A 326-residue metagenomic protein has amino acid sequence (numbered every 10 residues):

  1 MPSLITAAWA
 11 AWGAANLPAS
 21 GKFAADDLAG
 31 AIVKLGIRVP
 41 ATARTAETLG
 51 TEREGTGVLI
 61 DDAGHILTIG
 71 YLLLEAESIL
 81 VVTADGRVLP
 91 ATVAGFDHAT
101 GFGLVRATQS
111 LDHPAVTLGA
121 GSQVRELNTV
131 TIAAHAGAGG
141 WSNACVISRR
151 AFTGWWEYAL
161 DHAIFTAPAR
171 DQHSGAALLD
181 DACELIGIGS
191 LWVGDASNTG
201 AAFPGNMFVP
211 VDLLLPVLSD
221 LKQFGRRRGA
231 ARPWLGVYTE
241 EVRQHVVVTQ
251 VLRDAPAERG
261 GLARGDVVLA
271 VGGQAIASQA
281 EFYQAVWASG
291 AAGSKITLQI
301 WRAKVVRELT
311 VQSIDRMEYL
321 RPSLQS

Functional and structural regions predicted by a protein language model:
M1-A25, H113, I132, L185-V242 (+4 more regions): C-terminal cap/linker of serine protease catalytic domains
W9-W12, P40-T42, E54, L59-W141 (+7 more regions): Conserved active-site neighborhood of the chymotrypsin/trypsin-like protease fold
D27-T48: A short, Trp-centered hydrophobic/proline-enriched beta-strand micro-motif
A31-K34, I66-G70, R125-A136, T166 (+2 more regions): Active-site-proximal beta-strands of protease catalytic cores
G50, P114-D161, G194-T199, V217-A230: Flexible, gly/ser-rich surface segments that form the specificity/activation loops bordering the active-site cleft
G57-L59, A91-V93, V146-S148, L178 (+1 more regions): Conserved hydrophobic positions within beta-strands
D62-L67, A182-I186, A257-A280: Conserved PDZ fold ligand-binding element
T92, S219-R226, D254, G260-A263 (+2 more regions): PDZ-domain C-terminal substructure recognizer with occasional recognition of PDZ-binding tails
